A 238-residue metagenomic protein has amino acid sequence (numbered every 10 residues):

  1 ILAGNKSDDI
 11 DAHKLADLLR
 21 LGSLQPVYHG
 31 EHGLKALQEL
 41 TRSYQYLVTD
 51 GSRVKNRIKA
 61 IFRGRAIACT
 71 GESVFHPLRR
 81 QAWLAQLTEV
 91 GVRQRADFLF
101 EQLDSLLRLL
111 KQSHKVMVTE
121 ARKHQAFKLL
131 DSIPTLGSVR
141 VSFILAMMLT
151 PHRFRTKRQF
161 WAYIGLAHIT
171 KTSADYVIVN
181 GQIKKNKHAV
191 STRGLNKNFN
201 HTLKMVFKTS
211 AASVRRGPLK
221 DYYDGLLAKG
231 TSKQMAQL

Functional and structural regions predicted by a protein language model:
I1-Y28, K35, Q81-A85, V177 (+1 more regions): Short alpha-helix plus adjacent loop in nuclease-associated cores
N5, G30-G33, S73, V92 (+5 more regions): Conserved phosphate/pyrophosphate-binding and hydrolysis machinery centered on Walker-type P-loop NTPases, extending
K14, L18-I58: Extended, highly charged alpha-helical segments
R20, S52, R63-A66, L149 (+2 more regions): Hydrophobic/aromatic-lined pockets within catalytic cores
H29-H32, A60-R63, G71-H76, M117-T119 (+3 more regions): Short coil/turn segments at secondary-structure boundaries
R42-L129: Glycine-rich, often acidic, oxyanion-interacting loops/wings at catalytic, nucleic-acid, or phospho-protein interfaces
L129-S132, S138, F143-Q237: Phosphate-backbone recognition surface of nucleic-acid-processing proteins
